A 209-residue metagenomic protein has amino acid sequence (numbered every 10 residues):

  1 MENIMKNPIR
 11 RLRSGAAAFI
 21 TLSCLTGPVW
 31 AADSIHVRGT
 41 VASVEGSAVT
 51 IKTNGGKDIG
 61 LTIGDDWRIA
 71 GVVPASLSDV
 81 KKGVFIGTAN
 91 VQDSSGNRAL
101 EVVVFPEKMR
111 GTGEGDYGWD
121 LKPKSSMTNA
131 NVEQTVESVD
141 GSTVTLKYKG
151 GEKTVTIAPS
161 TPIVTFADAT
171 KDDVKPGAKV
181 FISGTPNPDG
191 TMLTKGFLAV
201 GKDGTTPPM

Functional and structural regions predicted by a protein language model:
E2-I9, L22, T26-M209: Short, flexible, surface-exposed loop segments at domain boundaries
R11-I20: Sec-dependent N-terminal signal peptides
